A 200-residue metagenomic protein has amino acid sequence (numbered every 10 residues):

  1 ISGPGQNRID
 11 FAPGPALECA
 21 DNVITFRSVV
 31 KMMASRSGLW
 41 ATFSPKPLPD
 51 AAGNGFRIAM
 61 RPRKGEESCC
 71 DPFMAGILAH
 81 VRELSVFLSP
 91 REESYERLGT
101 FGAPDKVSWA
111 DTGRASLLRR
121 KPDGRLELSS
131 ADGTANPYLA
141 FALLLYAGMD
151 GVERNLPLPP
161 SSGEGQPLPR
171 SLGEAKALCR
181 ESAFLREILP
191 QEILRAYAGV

Functional and structural regions predicted by a protein language model:
I1, S89-E93, L189-R195: Short coil/turn segments at secondary-structure boundaries
I1-T25: Active-site acidic/histidine clusters and adjacent loop/turn architecture that either coordinate catalytic ions
P4-G5, D50-A51, R195-A196: Short secondary-structure capping/turn micro-motifs that flank functional sites
A12-G14, D123, F184: A broad detector of the eukaryotic-type serine/threonine protein kinase catalytic domain
L17-G165: Active-site capping/gating regions of soluble enzymes
E164-V200: Acidic, glycine-enriched catalytic cores built around paired aspartates
